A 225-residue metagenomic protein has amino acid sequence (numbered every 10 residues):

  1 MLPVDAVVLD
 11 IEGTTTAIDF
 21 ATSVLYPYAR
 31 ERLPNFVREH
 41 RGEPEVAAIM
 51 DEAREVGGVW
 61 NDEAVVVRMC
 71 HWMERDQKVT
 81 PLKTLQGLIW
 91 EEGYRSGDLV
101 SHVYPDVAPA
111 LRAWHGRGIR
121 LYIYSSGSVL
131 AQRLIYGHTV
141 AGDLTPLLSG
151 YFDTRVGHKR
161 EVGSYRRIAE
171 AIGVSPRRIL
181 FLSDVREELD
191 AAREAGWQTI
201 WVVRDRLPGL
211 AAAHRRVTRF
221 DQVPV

Functional and structural regions predicted by a protein language model:
M1-V4, S149-V225: Asp-based, Mg2+/Mn2+-dependent phosphohydrolase catalytic module
L2-S23: Asp-based phosphoryl-transfer active-site loop
T15-D19, L130-R133, D190, P208-G209: Short catalytic/ligand-binding loop motif for oxyanion handling, primarily in non-cytosolic enzymes, centered on
I18-H71: Conserved phosphoryl-transfer catalytic core
G57-P105: Metal-dependent phosphoesterase signature
G87, S96-T139: Substrate-recognition element of Asp-dependent hydrolases with the DxDx(T/V) motif
L121-R167, A171: Extended hydrophobic/aromatic segments used for targeting, binding, or gating
